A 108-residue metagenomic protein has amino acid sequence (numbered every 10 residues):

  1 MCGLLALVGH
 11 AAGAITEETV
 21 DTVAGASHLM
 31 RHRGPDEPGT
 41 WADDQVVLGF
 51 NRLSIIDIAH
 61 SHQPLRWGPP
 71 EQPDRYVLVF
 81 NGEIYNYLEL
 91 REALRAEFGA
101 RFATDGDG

Functional and structural regions predicted by a protein language model:
M1-G108: N-terminus-centric sequence/structural signature that marks the extreme N-terminus and adjacent "lid/interface" module
